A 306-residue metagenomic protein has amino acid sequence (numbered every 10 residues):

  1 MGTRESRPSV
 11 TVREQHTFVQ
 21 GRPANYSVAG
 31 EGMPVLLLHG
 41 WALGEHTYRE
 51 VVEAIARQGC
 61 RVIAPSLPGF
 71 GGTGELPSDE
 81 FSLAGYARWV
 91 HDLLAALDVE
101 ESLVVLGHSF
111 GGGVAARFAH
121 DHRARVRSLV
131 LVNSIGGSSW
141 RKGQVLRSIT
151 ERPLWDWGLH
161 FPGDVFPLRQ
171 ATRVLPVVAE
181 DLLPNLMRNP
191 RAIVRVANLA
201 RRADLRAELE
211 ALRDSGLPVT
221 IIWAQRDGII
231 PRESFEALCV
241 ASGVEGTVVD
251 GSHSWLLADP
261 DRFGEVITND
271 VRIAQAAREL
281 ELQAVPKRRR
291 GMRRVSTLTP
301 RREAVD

Functional and structural regions predicted by a protein language model:
M1-H16: An N-terminal hydrophobic leader/cap segment in hydrolases
Q20, A64-L106: Active-site loop/oxyanion-hole signature of alpha/beta-hydrolase fold enzymes
R22-G72: Conserved HGGG/HGGXW glycine-rich cap/lid loop of the alpha/beta-hydrolase fold
G107, G111, A115: Gly/Ala-rich beta-loop-alpha elbow adjacent to hydrolase catalytic centers
A116, H120-D121, R127-W157: Flexible "cap/lid" loop of the alpha/beta hydrolase fold
W140, G158-L217: Conserved alpha/beta-hydrolase catalytic His-Asp/Glu region
T220-G251, L257: Conserved loop-alpha-helix segment in the C-terminal half of the alpha/beta-hydrolase fold that carries the catalytic
G243-D306: Catalytic active-site module of serine/aspartate enzymes centered on a nucleophile-bearing elbow/loop
